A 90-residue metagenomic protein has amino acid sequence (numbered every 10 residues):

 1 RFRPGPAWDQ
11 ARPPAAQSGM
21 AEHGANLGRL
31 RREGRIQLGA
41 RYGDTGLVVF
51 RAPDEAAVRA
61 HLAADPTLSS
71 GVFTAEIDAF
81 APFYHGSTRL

Functional and structural regions predicted by a protein language model:
R1-L90: Conserved, structured core segments of small domains
